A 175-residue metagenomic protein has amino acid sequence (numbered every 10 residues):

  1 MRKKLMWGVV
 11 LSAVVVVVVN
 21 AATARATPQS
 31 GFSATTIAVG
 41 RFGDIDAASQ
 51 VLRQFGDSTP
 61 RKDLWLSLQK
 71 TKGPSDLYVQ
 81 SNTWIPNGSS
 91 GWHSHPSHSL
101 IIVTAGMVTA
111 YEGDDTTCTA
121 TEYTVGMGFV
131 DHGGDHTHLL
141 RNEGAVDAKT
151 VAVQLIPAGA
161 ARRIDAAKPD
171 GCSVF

Functional and structural regions predicted by a protein language model:
M1-V10: N-terminal export and membrane-targeting signals
K4-L5, V17-D76, A120-E122, A166-F175: A short, N-terminal "cap"/entry segment at the start of jelly-roll beta-barrel domains of the cupin/DSBH fold
L64, K72-P96: Short, surface-exposed binding/anchoring microloops in extracellular/periplasmic proteins
W84, G113-D135: Short acidic-glycine-tyrosine-enriched beta hairpin
S90-H95, E112, A120-T121, L140-N142: Short histidine-centered beta-strand/loop micro-motifs that create catalytic or ligand/metal-coordination sites
H95-T116, M127: Glycine- and acidic-residue-biased ligand/ion/polar-headgroup-sensing regions
T124, G133-A161: Ligand-binding loop in jelly-roll beta-barrel domains
